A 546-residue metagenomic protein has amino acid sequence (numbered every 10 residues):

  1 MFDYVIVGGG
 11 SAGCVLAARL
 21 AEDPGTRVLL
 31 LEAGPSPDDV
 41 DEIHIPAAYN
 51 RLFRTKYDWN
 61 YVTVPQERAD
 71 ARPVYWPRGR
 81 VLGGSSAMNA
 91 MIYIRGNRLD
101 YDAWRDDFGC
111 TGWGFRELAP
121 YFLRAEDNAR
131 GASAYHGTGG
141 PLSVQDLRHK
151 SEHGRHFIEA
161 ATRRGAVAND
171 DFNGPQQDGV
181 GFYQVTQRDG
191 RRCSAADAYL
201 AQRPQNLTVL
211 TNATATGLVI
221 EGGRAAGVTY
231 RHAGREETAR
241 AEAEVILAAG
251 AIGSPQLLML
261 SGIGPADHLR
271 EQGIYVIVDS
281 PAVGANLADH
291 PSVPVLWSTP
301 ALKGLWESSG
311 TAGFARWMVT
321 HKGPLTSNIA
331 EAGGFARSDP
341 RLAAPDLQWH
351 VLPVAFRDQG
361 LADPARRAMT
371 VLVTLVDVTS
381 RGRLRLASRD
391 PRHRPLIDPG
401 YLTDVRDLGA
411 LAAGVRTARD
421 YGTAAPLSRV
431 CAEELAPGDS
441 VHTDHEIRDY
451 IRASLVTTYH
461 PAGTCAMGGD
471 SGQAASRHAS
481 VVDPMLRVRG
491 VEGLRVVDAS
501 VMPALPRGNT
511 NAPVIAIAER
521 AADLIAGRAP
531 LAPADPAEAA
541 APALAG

Functional and structural regions predicted by a protein language model:
M1-G546: N-terminal redox-cofactor-binding region of secreted/periplasmic oxidoreductases
